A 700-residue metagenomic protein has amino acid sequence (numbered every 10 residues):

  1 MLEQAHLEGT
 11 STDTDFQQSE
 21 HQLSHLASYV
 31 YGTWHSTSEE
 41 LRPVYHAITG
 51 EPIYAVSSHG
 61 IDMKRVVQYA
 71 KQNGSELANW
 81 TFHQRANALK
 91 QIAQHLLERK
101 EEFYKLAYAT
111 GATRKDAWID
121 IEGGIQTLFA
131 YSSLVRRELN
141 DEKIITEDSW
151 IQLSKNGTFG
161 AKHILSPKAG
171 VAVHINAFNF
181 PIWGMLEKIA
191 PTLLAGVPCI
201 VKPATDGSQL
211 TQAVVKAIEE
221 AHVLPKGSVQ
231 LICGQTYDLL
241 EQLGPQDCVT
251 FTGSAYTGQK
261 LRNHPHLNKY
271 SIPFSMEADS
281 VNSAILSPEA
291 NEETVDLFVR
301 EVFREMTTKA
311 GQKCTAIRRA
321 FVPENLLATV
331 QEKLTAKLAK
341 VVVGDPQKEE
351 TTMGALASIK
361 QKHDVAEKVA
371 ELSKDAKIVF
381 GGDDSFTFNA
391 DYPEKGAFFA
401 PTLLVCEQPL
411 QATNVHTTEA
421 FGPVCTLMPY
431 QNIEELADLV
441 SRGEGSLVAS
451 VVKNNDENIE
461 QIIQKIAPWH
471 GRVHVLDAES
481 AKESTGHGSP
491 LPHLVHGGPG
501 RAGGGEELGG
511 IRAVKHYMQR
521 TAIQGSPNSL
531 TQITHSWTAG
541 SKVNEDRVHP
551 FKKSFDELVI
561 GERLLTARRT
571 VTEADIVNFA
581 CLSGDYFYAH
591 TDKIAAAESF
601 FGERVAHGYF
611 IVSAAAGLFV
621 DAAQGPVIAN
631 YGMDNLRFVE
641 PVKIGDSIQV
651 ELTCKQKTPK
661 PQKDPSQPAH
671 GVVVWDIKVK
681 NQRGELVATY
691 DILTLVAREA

Functional and structural regions predicted by a protein language model:
L2-G157, A204, K340, A357: N-terminal Rossmann-like NAD(P)+-binding subdomain of aldehyde/semialdehyde dehydrogenases
E40, P52-S58, N73-N79, Q152-L153 (+8 more regions): Short, well-ordered beta-strand elements within core beta-sheets of diverse protein domains
I48-Y54, N87, V223-K226, P245-Q246 (+3 more regions): Conserved C-terminal structural/oligomerization subdomain of aldehyde/semialdehyde dehydrogenase
L139-L297, Y430, E483, G505: Rossmann-like NAD(P) dinucleotide-binding subdomain of oxidoreductase/dehydrogenase enzymes
E220-A221, C248, T257-L410, N432-E434 (+5 more regions): ALDH superfamily catalytic-core signature
D546-A606: Catalytic strand-loop segment that frames the active site of acyl-thioester-processing enzymes
P550-I560, F638, V642-S647, E651-A700: HotDog/MaoC-like acyl-thioester-processing domains
A597-Q656: Hydrophobic beta-strand-centered segment that forms part of the acyl-chain substrate-binding groove
